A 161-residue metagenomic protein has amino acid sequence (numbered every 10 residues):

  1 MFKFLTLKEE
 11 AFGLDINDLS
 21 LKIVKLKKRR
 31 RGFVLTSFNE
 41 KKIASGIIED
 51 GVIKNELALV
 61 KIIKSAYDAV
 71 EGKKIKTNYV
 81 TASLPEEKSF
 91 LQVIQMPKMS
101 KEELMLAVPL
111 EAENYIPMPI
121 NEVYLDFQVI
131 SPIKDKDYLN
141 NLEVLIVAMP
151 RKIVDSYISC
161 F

Functional and structural regions predicted by a protein language model:
F2-A44, K74, N78-E86, N140: Gly/Thr-rich phosphate-binding beta-strand-loop-beta motif of the actin/hexokinase/Hsp70
L7, D18, F33, K54-I62 (+4 more regions): Charged, alpha-helix-enriched surfaces in structured cytosolic catalytic cores of large nucleotide-utilizing machines
K27, S45-I47, V129-S131: Short, well-ordered turn and helix-capping elements at secondary-structure junctions
R29, A66-K73, Y115-P119: Conserved, well-folded catalytic cores of nucleic-acid-processing and energy-transducing macromolecular machines
R31-G32, E49, F90, V154: Residue-level signal for secondary-structure boundary sites
N39-V70: N-terminal phosphate-binding loop and adjacent alpha-helix
N78-Y79, S83-F161: Active-site neighborhood for divalent-cation/phosphate handling
